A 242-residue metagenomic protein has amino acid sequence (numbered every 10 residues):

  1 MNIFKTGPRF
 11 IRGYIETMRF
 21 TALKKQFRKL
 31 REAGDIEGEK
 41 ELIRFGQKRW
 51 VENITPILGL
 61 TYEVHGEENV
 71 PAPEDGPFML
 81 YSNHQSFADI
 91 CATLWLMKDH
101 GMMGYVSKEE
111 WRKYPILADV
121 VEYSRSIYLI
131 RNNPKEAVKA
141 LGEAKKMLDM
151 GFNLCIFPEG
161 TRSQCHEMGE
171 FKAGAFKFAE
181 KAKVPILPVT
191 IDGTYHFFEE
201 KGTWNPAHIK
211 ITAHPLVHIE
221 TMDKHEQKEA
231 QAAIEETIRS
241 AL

Functional and structural regions predicted by a protein language model:
M1-F78: Membrane-anchoring hydrophobic helices of lipid-metabolizing enzymes
I3-F4, V138-L242: Non-catalytic C-terminal accessory region of glycerolipid acyltransferases and related lyso-lipid remodeling enzymes
I36-E37, W111, R162-S163: Short histidine/acidic/glycine/proline-rich micro-motifs that form metal- and phosphate-coordinating active-site loops
R49-W50, D119-S124, K210-T212: Short, basic/glycine-rich phosphate-binding loops at helix/coil junctions that contact nucleotide phosphates
W50, D89-A92, I116, G174 (+2 more regions): Hydrophobic alpha-helical segments typical of transmembrane helices and their membrane-interface/capping positions
I57, A72-N133: Catalytic core of membrane glycerolipid acyltransferases/transacylases, capturing the structured, soluble-facing
V64, L80, Y105-V106, I211-A213: Generic preference for hydrophobic
